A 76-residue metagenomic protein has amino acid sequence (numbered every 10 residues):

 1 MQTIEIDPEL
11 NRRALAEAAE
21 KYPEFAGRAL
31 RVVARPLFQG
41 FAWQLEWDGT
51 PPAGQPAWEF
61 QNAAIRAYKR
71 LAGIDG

Functional and structural regions predicted by a protein language model:
M1-L30: N-terminal acidic leader/helix
A34-G76: Detector for the mature cores of small, proteolytically processed and post-translationally modified peptide effectors
